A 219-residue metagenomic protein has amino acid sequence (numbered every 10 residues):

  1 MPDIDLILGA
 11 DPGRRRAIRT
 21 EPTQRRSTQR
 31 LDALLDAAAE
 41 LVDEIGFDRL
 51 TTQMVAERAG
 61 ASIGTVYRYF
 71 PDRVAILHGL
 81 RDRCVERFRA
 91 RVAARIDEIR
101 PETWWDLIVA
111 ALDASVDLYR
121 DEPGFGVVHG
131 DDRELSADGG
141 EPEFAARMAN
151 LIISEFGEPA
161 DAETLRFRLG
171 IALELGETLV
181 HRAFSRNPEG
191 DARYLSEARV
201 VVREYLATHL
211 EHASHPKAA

Functional and structural regions predicted by a protein language model:
M1-Q29, L210-A219: N-terminal intrinsically disordered/low-complexity leader segments
S27-A38, V55, L80-V92: Generic hydrophobic, amphipathic alpha-helix propensity
A33, L41-A75: Helix-turn-helix
A37, L41, R58, A114 (+1 more regions): Amphipathic alpha-helical interface segments
R83-L107: Amphipathic alpha-helical linker/stalk segments
R89-A90, D106-D121, R133-E158, R166-E174 (+2 more regions): Amphipathic alpha-helical packing segments from all-alpha helical-bundle domains
A94-E98, V128-L135: Short linear capping/connector segments at secondary-structure termini
G126-G130, D161, S214-H215: Short, hydrophobic secondary-structure boundary micro-motifs
